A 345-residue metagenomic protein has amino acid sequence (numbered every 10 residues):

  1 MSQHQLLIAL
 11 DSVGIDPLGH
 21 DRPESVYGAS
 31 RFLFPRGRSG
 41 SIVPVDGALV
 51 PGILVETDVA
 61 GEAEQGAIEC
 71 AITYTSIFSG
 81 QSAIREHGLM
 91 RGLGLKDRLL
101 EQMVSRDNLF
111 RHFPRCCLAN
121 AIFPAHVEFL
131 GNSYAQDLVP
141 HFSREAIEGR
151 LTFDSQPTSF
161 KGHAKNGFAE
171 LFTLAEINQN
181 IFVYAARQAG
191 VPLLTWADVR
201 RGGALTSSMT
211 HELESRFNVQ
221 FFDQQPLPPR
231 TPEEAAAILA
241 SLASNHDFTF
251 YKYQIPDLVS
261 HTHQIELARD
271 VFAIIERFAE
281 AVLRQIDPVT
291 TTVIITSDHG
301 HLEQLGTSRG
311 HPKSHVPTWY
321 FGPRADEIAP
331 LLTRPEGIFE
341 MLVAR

Functional and structural regions predicted by a protein language model:
M1-P51: Active-site-proximal N-terminal segment of extracellular/periplasmic enzymes that hydrolyze or transfer
Q3-L6, H246-Y251, T291-V293: Generic beta-sheet signal
L6-I15, I274-H311: Metal-dependent active-site segment of extracytoplasmic phospho-/sulfohydrolases and closely related
G47-T73: N-terminal low-complexity or amphipathic/hydrophobic leaders
G66-D247, K252-V259: His/Asp/Glu-rich, glycine-adjacent segments that coordinate divalent cations and/or stabilize oxyanion chemistry on
L130-L138, F142, Q304-G322: Short, electropositive alpha-helical surface patch
A237, T249, D257-T291: A long, amphipathic alpha-helix that forms part of the scaffold/cap immediately adjacent to metal-dependent active
R309-R345: Substrate-binding rim/cap in mid-to-C-terminal beta-strand-loop elements of soluble/periplasmic
